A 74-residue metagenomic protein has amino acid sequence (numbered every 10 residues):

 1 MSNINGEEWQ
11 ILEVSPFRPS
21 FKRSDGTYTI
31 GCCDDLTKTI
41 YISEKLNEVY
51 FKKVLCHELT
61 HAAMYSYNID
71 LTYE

Functional and structural regions predicted by a protein language model:
M1-F51, A62-E74: Active-site scaffold of zinc-dependent metalloenzymes
K52, C56: Hydrophobic (often cysteine-bearing) scaffold residues that line and stabilize catalytic clefts of nucleotide/cofactor
H57, H61: Histidine-centered divalent metal-coordination motifs
